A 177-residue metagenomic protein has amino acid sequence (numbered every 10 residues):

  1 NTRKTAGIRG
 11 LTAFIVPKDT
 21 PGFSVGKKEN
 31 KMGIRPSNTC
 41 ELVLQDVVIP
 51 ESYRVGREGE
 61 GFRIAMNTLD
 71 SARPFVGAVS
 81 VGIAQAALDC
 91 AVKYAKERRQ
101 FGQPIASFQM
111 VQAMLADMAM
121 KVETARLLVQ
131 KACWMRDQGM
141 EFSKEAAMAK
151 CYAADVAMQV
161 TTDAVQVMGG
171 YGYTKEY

Functional and structural regions predicted by a protein language model:
N1-V25: A short core secondary-structure module
T2, E29, G59: A short beta-strand motif that forms part of the nucleic acid-binding face of small beta-barrel RNA-binding folds
R3-A6, P17, R35, F108 (+2 more regions): Poly-acidic low-complexity segments
A6-G10, R35-S37, G56-R57: Short glycine/proline-enriched turns and hinge-like loops at secondary-structure junctions
G10-T12, N38-C40, E51: A generic secondary-structure signal marking the coil-to-beta-strand transition
D19-V48: Flexible, small-/acidic-enriched active-site or ligand-binding loops
E41-V47, E51, G56-Y177: Alpha-helical interface subdomain recognition
